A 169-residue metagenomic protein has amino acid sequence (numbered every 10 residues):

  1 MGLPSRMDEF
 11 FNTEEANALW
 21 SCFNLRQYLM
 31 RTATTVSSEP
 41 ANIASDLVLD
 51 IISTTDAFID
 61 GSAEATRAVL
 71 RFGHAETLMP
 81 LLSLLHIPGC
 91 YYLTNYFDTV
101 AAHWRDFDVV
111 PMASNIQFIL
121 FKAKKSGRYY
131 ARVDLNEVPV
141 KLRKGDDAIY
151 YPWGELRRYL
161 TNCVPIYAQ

Functional and structural regions predicted by a protein language model:
M1-V69, G73-Q169: Signature for phosphate-centric chemistry
